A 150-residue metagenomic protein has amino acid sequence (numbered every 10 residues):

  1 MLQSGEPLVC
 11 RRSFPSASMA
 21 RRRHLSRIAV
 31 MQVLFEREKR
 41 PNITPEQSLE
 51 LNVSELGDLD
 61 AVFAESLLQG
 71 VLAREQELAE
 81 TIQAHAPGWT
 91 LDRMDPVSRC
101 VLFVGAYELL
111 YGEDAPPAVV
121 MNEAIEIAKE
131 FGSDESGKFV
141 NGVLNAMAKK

Functional and structural regions predicted by a protein language model:
L2-G137, N141-K150: N-terminal interaction/assembly modules
